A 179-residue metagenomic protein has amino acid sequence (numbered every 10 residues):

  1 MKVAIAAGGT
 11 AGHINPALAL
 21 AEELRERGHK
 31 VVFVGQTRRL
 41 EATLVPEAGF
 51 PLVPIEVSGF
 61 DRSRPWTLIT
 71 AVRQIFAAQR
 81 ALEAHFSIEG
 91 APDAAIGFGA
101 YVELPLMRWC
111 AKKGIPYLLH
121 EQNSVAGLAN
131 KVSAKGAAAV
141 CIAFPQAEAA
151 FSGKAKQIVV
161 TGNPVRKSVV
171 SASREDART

Functional and structural regions predicted by a protein language model:
K2-G8, R27-A81, K156-V165: Conserved nucleotide-sugar phosphate-binding/catalytic loop shared by glycosyltransferases and other
A6, V34-T37, F98, E121-Q122 (+1 more regions): Replace "coordinates the UDP/GDP/TDP-sugar" with "coordinates nucleotide-activated sugar donors
T10-A11, N15, A100-V102, S124-L128: Residue-level detector of alpha-helix initiation sites
H13-L24: Short amphipathic alpha-helix
E22, T43, R108, N130-K131: Alpha-helical segments flanking ligand/cofactor-binding loops in enzyme cores
L40, P51, A111-E175: Active-site-proximal region of nucleotide-activated glycan assembly enzymes, centered on histidine/acidic-rich loops
T67-T70, V170-T179: A short helix/loop element that forms part of the nucleotide-sugar donor recognition site in Leloir-type
R80-I96, V102-L118, K131-A139: Glycosyltransferases and closely related glycan-assembly transferases that use nucleotide-activated donors
